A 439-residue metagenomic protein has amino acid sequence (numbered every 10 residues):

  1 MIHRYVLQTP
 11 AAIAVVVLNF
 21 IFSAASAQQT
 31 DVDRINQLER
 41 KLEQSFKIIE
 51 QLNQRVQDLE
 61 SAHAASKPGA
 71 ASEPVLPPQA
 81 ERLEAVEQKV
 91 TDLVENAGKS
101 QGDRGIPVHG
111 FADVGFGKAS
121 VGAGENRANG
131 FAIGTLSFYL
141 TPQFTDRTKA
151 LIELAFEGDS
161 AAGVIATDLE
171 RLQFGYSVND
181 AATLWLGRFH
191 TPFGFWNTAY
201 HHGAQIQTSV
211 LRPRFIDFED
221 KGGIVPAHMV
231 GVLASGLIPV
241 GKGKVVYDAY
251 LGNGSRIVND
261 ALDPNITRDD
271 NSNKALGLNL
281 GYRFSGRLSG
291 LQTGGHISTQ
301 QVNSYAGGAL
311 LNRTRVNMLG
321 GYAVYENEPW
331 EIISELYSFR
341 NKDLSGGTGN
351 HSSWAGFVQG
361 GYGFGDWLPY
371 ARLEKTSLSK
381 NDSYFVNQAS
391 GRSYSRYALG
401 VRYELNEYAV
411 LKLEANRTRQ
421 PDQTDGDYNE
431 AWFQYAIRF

Functional and structural regions predicted by a protein language model:
I2-I13: Bacterial N-terminal signal peptides that target proteins for export
A11-I21: Bacterial N-terminal signal peptides
A25-D113, F439: N-terminal periplasmic/intermembrane-space "pro-region" immediately following the signal or transit peptide
E39, E43, E50, E60 (+10 more regions): Acidic-residue sensor for enzyme active/binding pockets
N96-I257, S272-G277, G281-R287, Q359-N381: Outer membrane beta-barrel
A123-E125, V164, L172-S177, W185-R188 (+3 more regions): Outer-membrane beta-barrel pore domains
Y250-T267, V302-G307: Active-site-proximal beta-alpha loop/turn segments in soluble metabolic enzymes
N265-N273, T314-V316: Interfacial loop-to-helix transition and helix-capping segments at the boundaries of transmembrane helices
